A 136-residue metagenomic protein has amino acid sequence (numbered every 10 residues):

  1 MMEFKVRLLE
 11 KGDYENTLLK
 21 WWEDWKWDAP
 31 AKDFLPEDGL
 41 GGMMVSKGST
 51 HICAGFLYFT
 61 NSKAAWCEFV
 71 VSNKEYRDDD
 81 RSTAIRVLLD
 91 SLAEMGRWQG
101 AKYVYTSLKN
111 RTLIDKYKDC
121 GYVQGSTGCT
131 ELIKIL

Functional and structural regions predicted by a protein language model:
E3-L18: A short beta-loop-alpha structural element at the N-terminal edge of CoA-dependent acyl/N-acetyltransferase catalytic
D13-N16, S62, R111-T112: Short alpha-helical
W22-G48, I52-A65, F69-S72: A conserved beta-strand-loop-helix scaffold within acyl/acetyltransferase catalytic domains
D78-E94: Conserved acetyl-CoA-binding loop-helix of GNAT-fold acetyltransferases
V104-D115: Conserved beta-strand-loop-alpha-helix junction that forms the acyl-donor binding cleft
S107, V123-L136: Conserved catalytic-core motifs of GNAT/GCN5-like acyltransferases
D115-Y122: Conserved active-site tyrosine of GNAT-family acetyltransferases
